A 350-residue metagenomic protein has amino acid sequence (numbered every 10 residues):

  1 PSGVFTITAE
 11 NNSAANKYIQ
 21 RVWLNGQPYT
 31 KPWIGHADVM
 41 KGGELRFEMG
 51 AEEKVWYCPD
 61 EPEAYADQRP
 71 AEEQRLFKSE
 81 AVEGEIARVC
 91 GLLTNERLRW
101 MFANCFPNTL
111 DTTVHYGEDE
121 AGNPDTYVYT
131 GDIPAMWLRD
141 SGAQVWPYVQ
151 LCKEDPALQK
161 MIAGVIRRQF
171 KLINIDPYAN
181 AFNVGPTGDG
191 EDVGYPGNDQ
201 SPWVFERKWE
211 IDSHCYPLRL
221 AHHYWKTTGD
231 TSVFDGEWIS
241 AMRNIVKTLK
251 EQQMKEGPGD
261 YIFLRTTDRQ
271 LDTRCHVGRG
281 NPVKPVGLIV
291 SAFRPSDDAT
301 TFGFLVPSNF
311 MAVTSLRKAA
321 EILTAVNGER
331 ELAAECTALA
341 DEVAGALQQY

Functional and structural regions predicted by a protein language model:
P1-P70: Non-catalytic C-terminal accessory modules of carbohydrate-active enzymes
P70-R139: Low-complexity, Ser/Thr/Pro/Gly-enriched N-terminal "stalk/linker" regions
A71-L76, T126-S141, K171, Q200-D212 (+1 more regions): Solvent-exposed loop and edge beta-strand segments that line ligand/cofactor-binding and catalytic clefts
A81-T94, A143-P156, Y216-T231, F310-G328: Well-ordered alpha-helical scaffold segments within catalytic/enzyme domains
E120-V128, G188-K208, R269-F304: Acidic/His metal-coordination segments adjacent to aromatic residues that form catalytic metal sites in metalloenzymes
P134-I162, I166-L271: Aromatic-rich carbohydrate-recognition surfaces in CAZymes
D176-N180, K250-T267, F304, M311 (+1 more regions): Catalytic cores of carbohydrate-active enzymes
W209, S213, F234-A241, N281 (+2 more regions): Short, contiguous, pocket-lining structural segments that sit at or immediately flank catalytic/ligand-binding sites
